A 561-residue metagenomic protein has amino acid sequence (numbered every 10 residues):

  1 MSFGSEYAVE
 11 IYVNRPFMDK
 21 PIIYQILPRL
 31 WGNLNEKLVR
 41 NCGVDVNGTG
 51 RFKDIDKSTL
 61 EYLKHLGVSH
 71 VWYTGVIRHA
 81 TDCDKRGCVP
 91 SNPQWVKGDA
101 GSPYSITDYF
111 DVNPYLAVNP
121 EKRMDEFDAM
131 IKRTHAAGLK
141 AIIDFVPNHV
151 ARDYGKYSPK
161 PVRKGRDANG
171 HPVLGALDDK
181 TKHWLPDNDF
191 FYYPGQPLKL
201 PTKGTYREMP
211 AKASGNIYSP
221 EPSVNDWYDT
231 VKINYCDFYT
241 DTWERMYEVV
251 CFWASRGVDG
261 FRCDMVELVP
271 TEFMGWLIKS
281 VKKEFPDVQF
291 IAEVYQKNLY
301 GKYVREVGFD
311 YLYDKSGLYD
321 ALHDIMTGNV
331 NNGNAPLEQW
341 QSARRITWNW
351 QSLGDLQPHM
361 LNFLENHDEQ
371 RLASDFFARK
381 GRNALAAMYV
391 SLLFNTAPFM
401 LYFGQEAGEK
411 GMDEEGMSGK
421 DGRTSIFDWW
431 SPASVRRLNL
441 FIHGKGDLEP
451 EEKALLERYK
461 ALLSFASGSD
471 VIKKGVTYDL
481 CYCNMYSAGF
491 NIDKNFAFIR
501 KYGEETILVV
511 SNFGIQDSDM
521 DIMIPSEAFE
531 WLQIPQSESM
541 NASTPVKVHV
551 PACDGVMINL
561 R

Functional and structural regions predicted by a protein language model:
M1-K140, N148-V150, G155-P159, D226 (+1 more regions): N-terminal structural segment of carbohydrate-active enzymes
M18, S105, Y115, N119-R123 (+9 more regions): Alpha-amylase-like alpha-glycosidases and glucanotransferases acting on alpha-linked glucans and related
P21-I22, S69-W72, G138-I142, D259-R262 (+6 more regions): Beta-sheet entry/capping signal
I22, A542-R561: C-terminal beta-strand-rich structural cap/linker in extracellular carbohydrate-active enzymes
I26, L63, Y73, Y109 (+10 more regions): Conserved, mostly hydrophobic/aromatic
L27-G32, I77, N113-L116, P147-H149 (+5 more regions): Short, flexible loop/turn elements at secondary-structure junctions
L34, L38, T81, K97 (+4 more regions): Loop/helix patches that line or flank the sugar-binding groove of alpha-linked glycan CAZymes
L532-P545: Solvent-exposed beta-strand/loop surfaces of large extracellular or lumenal domains
